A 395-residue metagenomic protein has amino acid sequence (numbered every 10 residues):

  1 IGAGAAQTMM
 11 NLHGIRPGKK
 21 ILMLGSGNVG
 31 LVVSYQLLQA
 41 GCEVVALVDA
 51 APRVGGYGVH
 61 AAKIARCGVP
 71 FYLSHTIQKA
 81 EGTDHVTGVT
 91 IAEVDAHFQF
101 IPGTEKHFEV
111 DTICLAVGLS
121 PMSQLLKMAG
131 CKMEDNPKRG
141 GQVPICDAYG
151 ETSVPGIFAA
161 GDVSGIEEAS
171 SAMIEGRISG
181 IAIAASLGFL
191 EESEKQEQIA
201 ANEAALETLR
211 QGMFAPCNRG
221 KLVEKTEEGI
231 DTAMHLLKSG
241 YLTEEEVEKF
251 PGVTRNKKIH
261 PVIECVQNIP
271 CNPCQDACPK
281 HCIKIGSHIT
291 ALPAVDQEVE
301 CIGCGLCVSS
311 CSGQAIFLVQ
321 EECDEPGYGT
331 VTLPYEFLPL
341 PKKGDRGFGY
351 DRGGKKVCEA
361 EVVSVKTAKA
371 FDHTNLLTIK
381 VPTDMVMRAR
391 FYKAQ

Functional and structural regions predicted by a protein language model:
I1-L237: Residues forming the flavin
P102, V163-S164, T232, E248-P270 (+2 more regions): Ferredoxin-like iron-sulfur electron-transfer modules
A184, R352-G353: Short, surface-exposed secondary-structure boundary micro-motifs
N272-T290, L306-C323, R352, E361: Iron-sulfur cluster-binding cysteine motifs and their immediate structural context in ferredoxin-like electron-transfer
L340-K342: Short, well-ordered loop/turn sites that connect or cap secondary structure elements
K355-K369: Short beta-strand-centered aromatic/proline hotspots
T367-V381: Short, solvent-exposed secondary-structure boundary/capping segments
